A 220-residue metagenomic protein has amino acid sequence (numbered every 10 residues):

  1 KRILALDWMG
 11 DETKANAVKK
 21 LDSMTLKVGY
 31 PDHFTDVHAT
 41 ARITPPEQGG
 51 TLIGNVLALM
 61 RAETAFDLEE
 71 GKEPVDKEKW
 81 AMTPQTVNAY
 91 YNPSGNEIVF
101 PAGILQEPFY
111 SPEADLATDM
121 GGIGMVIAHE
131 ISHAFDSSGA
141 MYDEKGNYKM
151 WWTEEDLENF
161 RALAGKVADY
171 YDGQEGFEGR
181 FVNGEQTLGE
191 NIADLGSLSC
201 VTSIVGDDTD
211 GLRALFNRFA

Functional and structural regions predicted by a protein language model:
K1-A220: Intrinsically disordered, low-complexity linker/terminal regions across diverse proteins
